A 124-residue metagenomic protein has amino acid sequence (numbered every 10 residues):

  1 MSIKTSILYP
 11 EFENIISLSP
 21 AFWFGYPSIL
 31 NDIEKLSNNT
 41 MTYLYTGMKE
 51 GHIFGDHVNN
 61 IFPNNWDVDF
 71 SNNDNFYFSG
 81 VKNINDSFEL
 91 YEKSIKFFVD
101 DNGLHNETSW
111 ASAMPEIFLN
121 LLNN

Functional and structural regions predicted by a protein language model:
M1-N124: Non-catalytic cap/lid and distal C-terminal segments of serine-dependent acyl enzymes
